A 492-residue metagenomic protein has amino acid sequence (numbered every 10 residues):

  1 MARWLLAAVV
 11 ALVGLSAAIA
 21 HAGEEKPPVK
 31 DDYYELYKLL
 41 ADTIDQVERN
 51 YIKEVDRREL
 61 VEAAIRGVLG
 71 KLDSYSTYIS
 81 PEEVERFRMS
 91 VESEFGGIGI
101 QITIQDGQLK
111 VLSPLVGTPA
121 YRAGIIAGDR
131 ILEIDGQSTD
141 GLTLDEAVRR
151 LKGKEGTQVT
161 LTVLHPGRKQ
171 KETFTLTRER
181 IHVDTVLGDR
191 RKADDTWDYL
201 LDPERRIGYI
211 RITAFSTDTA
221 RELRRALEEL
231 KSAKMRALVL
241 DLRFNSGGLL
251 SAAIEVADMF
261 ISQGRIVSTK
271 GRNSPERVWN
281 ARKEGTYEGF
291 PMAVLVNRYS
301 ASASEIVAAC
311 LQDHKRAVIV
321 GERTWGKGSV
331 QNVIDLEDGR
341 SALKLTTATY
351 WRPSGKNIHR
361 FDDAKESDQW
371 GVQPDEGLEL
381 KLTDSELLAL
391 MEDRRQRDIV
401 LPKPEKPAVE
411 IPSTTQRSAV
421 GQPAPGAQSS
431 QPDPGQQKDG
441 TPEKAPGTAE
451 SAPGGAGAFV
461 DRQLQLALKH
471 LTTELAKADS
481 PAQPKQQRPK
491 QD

Functional and structural regions predicted by a protein language model:
A2-A237, F244-S246, T414-D492: Flexible, low-complexity junctional segments that flank or bridge functional domains
G14, Y34, H182, L187-D492: C-terminal "post-core" interaction segments
